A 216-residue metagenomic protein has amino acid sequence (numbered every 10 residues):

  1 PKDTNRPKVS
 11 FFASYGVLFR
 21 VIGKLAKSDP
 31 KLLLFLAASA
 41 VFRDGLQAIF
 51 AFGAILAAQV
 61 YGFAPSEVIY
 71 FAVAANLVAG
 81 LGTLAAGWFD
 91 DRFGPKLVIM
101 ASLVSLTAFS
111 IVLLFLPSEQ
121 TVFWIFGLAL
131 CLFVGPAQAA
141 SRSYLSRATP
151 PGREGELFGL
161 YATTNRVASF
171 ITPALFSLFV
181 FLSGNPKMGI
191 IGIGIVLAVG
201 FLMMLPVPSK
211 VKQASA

Functional and structural regions predicted by a protein language model:
P1-L36: Juxtamembrane intracellular "pre-TM" segments in multi-pass secondary transporters
A51-E67: Short amphipathic helix-loop junctions that connect adjacent transmembrane helices in Major Facilitator Superfamily/SLC
L81-P95, V180: Helix-to-loop junctions at the C-terminal end of transmembrane segments in multipass secondary transporters
L97-V112: Structural signature of the two symmetry-related core transmembrane helices
L114-F126: Helix-loop junctions at membrane interfaces in 12-TM secondary transporters
P136-T149: Intracellular juxtamembrane helix-capping segments at the cytosolic ends of symmetry-related transmembrane helices
L178-L197: A membrane-interface helix-boundary motif in multi-pass transporters
I191-A216: Multi-pass alpha-helical transporter architecture, strongest for 12-TM Major Facilitator/SLC carriers used
